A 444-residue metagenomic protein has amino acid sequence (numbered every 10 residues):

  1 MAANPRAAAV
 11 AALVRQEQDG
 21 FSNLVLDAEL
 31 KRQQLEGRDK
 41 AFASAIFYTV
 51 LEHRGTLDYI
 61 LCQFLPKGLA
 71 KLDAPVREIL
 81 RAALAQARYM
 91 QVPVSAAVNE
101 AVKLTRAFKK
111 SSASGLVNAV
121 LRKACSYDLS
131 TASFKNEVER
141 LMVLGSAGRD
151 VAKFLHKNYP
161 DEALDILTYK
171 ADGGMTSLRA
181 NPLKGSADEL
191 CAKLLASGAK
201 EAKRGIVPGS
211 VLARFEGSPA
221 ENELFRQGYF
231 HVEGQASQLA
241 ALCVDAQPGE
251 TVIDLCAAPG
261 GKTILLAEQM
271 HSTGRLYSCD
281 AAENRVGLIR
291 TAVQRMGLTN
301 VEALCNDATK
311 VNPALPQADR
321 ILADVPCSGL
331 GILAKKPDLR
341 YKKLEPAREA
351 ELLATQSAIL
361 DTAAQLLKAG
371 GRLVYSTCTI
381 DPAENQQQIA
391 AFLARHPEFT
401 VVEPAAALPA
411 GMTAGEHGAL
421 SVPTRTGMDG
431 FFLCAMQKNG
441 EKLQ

Functional and structural regions predicted by a protein language model:
M1-Q444: S-adenosylmethionine
